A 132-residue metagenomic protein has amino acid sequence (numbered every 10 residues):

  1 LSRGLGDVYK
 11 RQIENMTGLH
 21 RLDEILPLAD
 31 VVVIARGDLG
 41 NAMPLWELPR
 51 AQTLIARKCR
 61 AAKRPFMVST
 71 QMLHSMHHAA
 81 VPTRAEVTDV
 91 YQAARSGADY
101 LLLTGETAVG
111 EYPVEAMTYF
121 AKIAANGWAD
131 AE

Functional and structural regions predicted by a protein language model:
L1-Y9: Single conserved hydrophobic/aromatic residue that forms the stacking wall/gate of nucleotide- or nucleobase-binding
Y9-I13, V32-I34, F66-T70, L101-L103: Hydrophobic faces of well-ordered beta-strands that scaffold small-molecule active sites in alpha/beta enzyme cores
Q12-G18, G37-L39, M72-S75, E106-A108: Active-site beta-loop-alpha junctions enriched in small/polar residues
M16-G40, V87-S96: Alpha/beta enzyme core
G40-P49, H78-A79, Y112: Glycine/threonine-rich flexible loop motifs
I55, C59-S69: Generic long, charged, amphipathic alpha-helical segments
M72-S96, E132: Active-site-adjacent loop and "lid" segments of alpha/beta metabolic enzymes
T107-D130: C-terminal helical cap(s) of enzyme catalytic domains, especially alpha/beta-barrels
